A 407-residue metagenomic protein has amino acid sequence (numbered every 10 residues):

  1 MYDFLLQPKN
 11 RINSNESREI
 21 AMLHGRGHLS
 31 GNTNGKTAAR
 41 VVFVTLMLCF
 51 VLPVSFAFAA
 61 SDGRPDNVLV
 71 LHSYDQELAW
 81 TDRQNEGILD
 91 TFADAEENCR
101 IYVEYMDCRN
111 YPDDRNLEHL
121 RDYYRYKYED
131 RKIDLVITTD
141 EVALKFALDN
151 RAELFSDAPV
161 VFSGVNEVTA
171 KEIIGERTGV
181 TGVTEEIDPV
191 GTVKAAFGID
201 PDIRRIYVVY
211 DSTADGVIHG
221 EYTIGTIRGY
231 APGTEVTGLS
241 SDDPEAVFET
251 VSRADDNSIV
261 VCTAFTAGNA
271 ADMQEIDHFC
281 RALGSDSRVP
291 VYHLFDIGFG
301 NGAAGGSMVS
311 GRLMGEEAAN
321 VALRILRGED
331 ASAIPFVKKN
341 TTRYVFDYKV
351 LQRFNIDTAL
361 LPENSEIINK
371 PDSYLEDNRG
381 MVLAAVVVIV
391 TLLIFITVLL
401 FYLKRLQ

Functional and structural regions predicted by a protein language model:
V42-V54: Bacterial N-terminal signal peptides
L71, Y128-D140, P159-S163, R205-Y210 (+3 more regions): Periplasmic-binding protein-like
Y105-A170, A270-M273, D277-H278: Beta-alpha junction/loop-to-helix N-cap segments that form part of ligand/metal-binding clefts
E172-V193, I297-E316: Short beta-strand elements at the ligand-binding edges of bilobed clamshell
T181-R228, F336-F346: An alpha-beta-alpha
Y222-G225, V236-E329: Membrane-proximal low-complexity regions enriched in glycine and acidic/polar residues
Y348-Y374: Juxtamembrane amphipathic/hinge helix adjacent to a transmembrane helix
I368-Q407: Alpha-helical transmembrane signal-anchor helices
